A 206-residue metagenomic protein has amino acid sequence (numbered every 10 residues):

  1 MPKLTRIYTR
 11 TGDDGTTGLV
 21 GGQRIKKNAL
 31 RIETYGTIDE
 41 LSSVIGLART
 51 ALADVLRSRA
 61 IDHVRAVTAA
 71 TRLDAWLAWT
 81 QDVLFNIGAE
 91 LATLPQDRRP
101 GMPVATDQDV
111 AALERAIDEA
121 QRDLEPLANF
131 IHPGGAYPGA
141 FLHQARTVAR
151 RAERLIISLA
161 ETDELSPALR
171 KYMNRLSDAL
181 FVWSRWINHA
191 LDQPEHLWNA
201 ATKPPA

Functional and structural regions predicted by a protein language model:
M1-A206: Phosphate/pyrophosphate-binding loop motifs in nucleotide- or prenyl diphosphate-using proteins
